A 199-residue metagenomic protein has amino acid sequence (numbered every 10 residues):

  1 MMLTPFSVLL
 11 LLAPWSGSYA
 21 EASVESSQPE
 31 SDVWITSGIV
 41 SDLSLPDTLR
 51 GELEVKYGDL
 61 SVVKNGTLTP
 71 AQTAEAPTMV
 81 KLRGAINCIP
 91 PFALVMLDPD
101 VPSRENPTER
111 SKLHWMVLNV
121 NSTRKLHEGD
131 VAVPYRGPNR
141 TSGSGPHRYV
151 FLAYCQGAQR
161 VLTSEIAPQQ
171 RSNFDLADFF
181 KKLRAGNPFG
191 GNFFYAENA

Functional and structural regions predicted by a protein language model:
M2-A199: N-terminus-centered regions that define maturation/targeting leaders and the start of the first functional domain
